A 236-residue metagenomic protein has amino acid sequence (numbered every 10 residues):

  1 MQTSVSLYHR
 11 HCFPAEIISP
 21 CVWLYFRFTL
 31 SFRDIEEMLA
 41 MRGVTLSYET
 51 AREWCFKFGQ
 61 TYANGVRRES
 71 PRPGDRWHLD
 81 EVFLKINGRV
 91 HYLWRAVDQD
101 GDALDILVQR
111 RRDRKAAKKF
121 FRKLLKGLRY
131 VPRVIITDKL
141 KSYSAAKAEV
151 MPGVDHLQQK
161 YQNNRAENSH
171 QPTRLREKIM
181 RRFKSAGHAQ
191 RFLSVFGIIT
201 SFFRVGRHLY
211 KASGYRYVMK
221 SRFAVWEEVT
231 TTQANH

Functional and structural regions predicted by a protein language model:
C12, K57, I106-L128: Active-site beta-loop-alpha junctions of metal-dependent nucleic acid enzymes, especially the RNase H-like/DDE
C21, I35, A51, D80 (+7 more regions): Mobile genetic element proteins and their domesticated derivatives, centered on retroelements and DNA transposons
S31-V44: DNA-recognition alpha helix
T45-L46, E53-D75: Short, basic alpha-helical nucleic acid-contact segments in DNA-binding proteins and DNA transaction factors
P73-K85: Two-metal-ion RNase H-like nuclease active-site motif
L93-A96, D102-R112: A short, conserved beta-strand element enriched in hydrophobic/aromatic residues
Q159-L175, K184-Q190: RNase H-like two-metal-ion nuclease catalytic core shared by retroviral integrases and related mobile-element nucleases
I179, Q190-H236: C-terminal domain-tail junction helix/linker
